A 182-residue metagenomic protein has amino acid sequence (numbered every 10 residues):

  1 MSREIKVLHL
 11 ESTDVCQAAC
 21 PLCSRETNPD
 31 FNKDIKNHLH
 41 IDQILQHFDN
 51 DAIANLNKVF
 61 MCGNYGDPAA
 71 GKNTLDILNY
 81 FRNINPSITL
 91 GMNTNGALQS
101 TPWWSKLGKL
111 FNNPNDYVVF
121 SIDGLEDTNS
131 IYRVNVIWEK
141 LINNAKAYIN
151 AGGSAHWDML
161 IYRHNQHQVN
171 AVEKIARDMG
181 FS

Functional and structural regions predicted by a protein language model:
M1-Y117, I131-E139, N143: Conserved alpha-helical substructure of the radical SAM core
A18, D127, A155: Glycine-centered loop/turn positions within well-structured domains that cap or flank conserved ligand/cofactor-binding
N64, N95-A97, D123-L125, L160-Y162: Active-site beta-loop-alpha junctions enriched in small/polar residues
I77-R82, S121, Q166-S182: Short, electropositive alpha-helical surface patch
L90, A145-Q168: Conserved strand-turn element in the central/C-terminal portion of the radical SAM core barrel that lines
N112-E126, F181-S182: Non-cysteine beta-strand/loop elements that form the S-adenosyl-L-methionine
